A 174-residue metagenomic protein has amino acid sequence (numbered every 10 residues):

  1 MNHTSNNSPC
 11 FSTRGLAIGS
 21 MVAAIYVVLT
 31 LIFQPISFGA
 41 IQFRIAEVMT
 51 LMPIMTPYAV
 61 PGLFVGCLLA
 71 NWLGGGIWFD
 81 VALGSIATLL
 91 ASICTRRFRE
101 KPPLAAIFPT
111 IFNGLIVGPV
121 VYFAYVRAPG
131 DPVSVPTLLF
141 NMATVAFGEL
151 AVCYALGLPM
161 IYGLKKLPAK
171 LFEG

Functional and structural regions predicted by a protein language model:
N2-P61: Hydrophobic transmembrane alpha-helices
P35-A40, V48, L68-G174: Membrane-embedded alpha-helical hairpins and interfacial helices in multi-pass inner-membrane proteins
L63-C67: Extracytosolic (periplasmic/ER-lumenal) interhelical loops and adjacent juxtamembrane/interface segments of multi-pass
